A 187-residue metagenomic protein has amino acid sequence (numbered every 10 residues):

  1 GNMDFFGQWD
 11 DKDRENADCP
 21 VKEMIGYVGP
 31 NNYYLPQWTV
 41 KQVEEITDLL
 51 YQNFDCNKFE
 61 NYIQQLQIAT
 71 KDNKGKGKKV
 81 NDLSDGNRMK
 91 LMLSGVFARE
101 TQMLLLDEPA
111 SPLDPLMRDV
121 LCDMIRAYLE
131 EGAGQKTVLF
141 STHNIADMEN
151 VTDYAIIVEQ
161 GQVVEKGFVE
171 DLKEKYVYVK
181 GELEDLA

Functional and structural regions predicted by a protein language model:
G1-P20: ABC ATPase NBD Q-loop/coupling interface
C19-P20, G29-L91: ABC-family P-loop ATPase nucleotide-binding domains
E100-Q102, K136: A residue-level structural signal marking coil residues immediately N-terminal to beta-strands within the ABC ATPase
L104-E108: Catalytic Walker B motif of ABC-type/P-loop ATPase nucleotide-binding domains
A110-S111, I145: Short loop immediately C-terminal to the Walker-B catalytic DE motif in ABC-type ATPase nucleotide-binding domains
P115-M117: Helix N-cap at the start of a conserved alpha-helix in ABC-type nucleotide-binding domains
L121-A187: ABC transporter nucleotide-binding domain
